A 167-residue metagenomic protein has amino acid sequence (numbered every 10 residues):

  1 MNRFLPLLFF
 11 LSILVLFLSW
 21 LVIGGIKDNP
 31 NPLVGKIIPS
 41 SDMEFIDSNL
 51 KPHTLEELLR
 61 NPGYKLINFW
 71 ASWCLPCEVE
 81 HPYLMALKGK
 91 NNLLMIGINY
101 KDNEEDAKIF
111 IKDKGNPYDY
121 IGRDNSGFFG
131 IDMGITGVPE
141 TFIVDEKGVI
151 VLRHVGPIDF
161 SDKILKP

Functional and structural regions predicted by a protein language model:
M1-I46, K163: N-terminal targeting signals for export/organelle localization
F4, K112-P117, D124-P167: Thiol/disulfide oxidoreductase modules built on the thioredoxin-like
S41-K65: A short beta-strand-turn-helix
I46-S48, S72, E146: Short, ordered coil/turn segments that flank beta-strands lining enzyme active or ligand-binding pockets
G63-K65, F69-W73, G137: Short pre-active-site segment immediately N-terminal to redox-active cysteine/selenocysteine motifs in thiol-based
L66-N68, G97, I143: Hydrophobic beta-strand core positions in alpha/beta domains
F69-A86: Conserved redox-active cysteine motifs that mediate thiol-disulfide chemistry, especially di-cysteine Cys-X(1-2)-Cys
G89-K90, L94-S126, V138: Conserved segment of the thioredoxin-like fold in thiol-based oxidoreductases
